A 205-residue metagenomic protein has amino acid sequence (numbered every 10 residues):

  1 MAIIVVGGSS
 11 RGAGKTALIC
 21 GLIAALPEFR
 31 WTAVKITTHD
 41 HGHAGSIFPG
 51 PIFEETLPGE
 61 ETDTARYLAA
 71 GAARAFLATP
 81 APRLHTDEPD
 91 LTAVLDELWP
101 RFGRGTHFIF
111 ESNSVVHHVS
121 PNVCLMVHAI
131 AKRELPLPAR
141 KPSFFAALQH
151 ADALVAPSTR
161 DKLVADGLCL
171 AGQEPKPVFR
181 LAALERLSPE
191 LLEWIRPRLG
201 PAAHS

Functional and structural regions predicted by a protein language model:
A2-V6, W31, T106-F110: Generic beta-sheet signal
I3, W31-A33, R74-L77, C124 (+1 more regions): Conserved beta-strand scaffold positions in the cores of enzyme catalytic domains, especially in NTP/NDP-utilizing
I4-L22: Glycine-rich phosphate-binding P-loop
I19-L26, A139-S143: Histidine-anchored nucleotide/phosphate-binding helix
I23-H85: N-terminal phosphate/diphosphate-binding loop that engages ATP/GTP or pyrophosphate donors across diverse enzyme folds
A73-R104: Active-site rim loops that border cofactor/substrate pockets in soluble metabolic enzymes
D96-P100, R104-H107, S112-W194, R198: Conserved catalytic-core segment of NTP-binding enzymes
